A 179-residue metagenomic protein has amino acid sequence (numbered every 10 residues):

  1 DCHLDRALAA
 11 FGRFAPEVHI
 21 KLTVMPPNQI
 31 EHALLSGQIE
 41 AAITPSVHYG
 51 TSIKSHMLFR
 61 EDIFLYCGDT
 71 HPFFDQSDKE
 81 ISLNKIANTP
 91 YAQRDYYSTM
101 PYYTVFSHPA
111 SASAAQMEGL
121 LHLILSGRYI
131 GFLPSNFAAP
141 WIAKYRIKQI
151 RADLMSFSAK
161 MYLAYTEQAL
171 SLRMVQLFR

Functional and structural regions predicted by a protein language model:
D1-F14, H19: N-terminal winged-helix
R6-A10, N28-I63: Short beta-strand-centered segments that line the small-molecule binding cleft or hinge of alpha/beta clamshell
P26, A115-Q116, P134: Short loop/turn segments at beta->alpha junctions
L34-L35, L123-R128, L163: Hydrophobic residues within well-ordered alpha-helices
E40-T44, Y129-P134, I150: Paired acidic/hydrophobic, glycine-rich loop segments that form the ligand-binding mouth/hinge of periplasmic-binding
H48, S55-R128, A138-S158: C-terminal regulatory
I150-R179: A late-sequence structural motif
